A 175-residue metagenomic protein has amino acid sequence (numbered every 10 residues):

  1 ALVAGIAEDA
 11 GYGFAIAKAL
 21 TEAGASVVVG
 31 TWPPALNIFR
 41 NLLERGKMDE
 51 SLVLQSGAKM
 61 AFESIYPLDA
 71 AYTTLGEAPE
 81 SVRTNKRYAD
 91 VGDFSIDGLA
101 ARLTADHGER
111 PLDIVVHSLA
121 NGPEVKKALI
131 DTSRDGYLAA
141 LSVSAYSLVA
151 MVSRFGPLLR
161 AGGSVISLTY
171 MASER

Functional and structural regions predicted by a protein language model:
A1: Beta1/beta-strand and adjacent pyrophosphate-binding region of the FAD-binding site in flavoprotein oxidoreductases
G5-I16, W32, S118-R175: Catalytic loop of short-chain dehydrogenase/reductase
L20: Aromatic pocket-lining residues of Rossmann-like dinucleotide-binding sites
A23: Conserved dinucleotide-binding and phosphotransfer motif residues
V28: Conserved beta-strand positions in the Rossmann-like core of class I SAM-dependent methyltransferases
A35: Conserved Rossmann-like nucleotide-cofactor binding loop
N41-A140, P157, S173: Conserved mid-core segment of classical short-chain dehydrogenase/reductases
